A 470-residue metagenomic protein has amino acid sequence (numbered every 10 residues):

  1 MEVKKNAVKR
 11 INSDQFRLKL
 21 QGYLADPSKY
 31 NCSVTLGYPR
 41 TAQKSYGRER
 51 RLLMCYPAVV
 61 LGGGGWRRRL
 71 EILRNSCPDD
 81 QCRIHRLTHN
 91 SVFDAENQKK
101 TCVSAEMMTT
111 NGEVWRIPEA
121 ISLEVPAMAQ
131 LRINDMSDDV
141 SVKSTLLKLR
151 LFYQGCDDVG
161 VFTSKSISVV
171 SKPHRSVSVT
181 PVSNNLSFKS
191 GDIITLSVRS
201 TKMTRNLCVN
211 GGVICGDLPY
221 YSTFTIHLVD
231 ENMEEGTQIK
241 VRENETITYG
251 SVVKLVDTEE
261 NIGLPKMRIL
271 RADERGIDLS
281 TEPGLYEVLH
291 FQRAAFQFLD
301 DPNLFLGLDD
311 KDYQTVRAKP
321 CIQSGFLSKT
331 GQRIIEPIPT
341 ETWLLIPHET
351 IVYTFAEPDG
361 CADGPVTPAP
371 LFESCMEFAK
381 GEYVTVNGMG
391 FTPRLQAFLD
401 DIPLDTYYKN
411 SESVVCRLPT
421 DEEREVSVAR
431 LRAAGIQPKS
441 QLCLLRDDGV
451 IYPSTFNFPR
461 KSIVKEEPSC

Functional and structural regions predicted by a protein language model:
M1-A7: Long, low-complexity intrinsically disordered regions in eukaryotic nuclear regulators
V3, F16-K19, E71-R74, V161 (+2 more regions): Structured alpha-helical bundle/scaffold domains in large eukaryotic membrane-trafficking regulators
A7, D14, P173-S176: Contiguous, amphipathic alpha-helical segments that mediate oligomerization or scaffolding in large protein assemblies
I11, Q15, M54-Y56, K100-C102 (+14 more regions): Eukaryote-biased feature marking scaffold/signaling PDZ-domain proteins and nuclear chromatin regulators
S13, K19-C55, G62-G64, S178-V209 (+2 more regions): Beta-strand/beta-sandwich contexts
G22-S176, V414-C416: Beta-strand-enriched, solvent-exposed domains that form extended recognition/catalytic surfaces
L151-F152, C156-S171, E259, K266-C470: Ser/Thr/Pro-rich low-complexity tracts
T180, N184-C321, F326-S328: Eukaryotic intrinsically disordered, low-complexity regulatory regions
